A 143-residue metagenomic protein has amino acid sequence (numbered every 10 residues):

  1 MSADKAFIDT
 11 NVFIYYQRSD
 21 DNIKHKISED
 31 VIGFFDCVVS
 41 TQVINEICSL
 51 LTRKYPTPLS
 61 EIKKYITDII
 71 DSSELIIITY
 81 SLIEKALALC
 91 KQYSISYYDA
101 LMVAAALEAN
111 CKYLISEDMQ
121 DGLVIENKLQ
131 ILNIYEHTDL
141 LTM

Functional and structural regions predicted by a protein language model:
M1, A104-M143: Acidic, PIN/NYN-like endoribonuclease modules and their adjacent C-terminal/linker elements
M1-V39, K54-E61, L140-M143: Short, well-structured N-terminal submotif of metal-dependent ribonuclease cores
D9-N11, E46, D99, D118: Acidic active-site catalytic centers that drive phospho-/nucleotidyl reactions and related ester hydrolyses
F34-F35, S72, Y93: Structured helix-beta-strand junction loops
E46-E74: Active-site-proximal, substrate-binding regions of enzyme catalytic domains and RNA-binding/basic surfaces
L75-I115, Q120: Active-site neighborhoods of divalent-metal-dependent phosphate/nucleic-acid chemistry enzymes
